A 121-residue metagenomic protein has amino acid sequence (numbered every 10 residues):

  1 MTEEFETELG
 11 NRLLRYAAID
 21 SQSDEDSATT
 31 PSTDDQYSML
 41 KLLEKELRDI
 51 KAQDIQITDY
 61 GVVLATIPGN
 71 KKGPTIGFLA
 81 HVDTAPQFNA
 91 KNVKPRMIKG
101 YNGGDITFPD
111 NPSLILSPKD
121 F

Functional and structural regions predicted by a protein language model:
M1-T2: Charged, compositionally biased N-terminal leader segments and the immediate start of the first structured element
F5-E6, N111: Alpha-helical interaction segments
E6-D34: N-terminal capping segment at the start of a domain
S23-D24, D54, N89: Secondary-structure transition/capping residues
A28-D83, V93, I98: A non-catalytic alpha/beta surface segment that caps or lines the substrate-entry region of metallo-dependent hydrolase
P74-F121: Active-site metal-coordination/substrate-binding segment of hydrolases, especially metallo-dependent peptidases
